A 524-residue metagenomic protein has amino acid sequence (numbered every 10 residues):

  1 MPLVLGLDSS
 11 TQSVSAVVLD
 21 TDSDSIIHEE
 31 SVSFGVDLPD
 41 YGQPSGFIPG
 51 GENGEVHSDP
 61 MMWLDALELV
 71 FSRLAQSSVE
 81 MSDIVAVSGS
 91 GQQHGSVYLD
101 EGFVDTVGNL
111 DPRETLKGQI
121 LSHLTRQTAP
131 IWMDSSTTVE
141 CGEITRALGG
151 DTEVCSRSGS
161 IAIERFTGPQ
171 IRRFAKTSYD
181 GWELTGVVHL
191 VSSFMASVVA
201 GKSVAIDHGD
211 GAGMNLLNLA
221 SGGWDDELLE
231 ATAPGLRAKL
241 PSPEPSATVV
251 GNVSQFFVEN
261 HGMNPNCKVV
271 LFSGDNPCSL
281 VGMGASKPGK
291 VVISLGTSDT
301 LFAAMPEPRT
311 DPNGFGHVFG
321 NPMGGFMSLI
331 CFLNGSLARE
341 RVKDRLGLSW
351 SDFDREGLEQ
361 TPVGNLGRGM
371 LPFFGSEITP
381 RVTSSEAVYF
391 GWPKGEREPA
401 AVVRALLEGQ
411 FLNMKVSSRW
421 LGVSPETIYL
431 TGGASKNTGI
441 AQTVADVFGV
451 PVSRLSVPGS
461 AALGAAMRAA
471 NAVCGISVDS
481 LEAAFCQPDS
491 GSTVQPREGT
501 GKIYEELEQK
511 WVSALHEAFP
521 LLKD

Functional and structural regions predicted by a protein language model:
M1-G118, V258-E259, M263-K268, A445-V452 (+1 more regions): N-terminal glycine/serine-rich phosphate-binding loop of ATP-dependent small-molecule kinases, especially carbohydrate
L5-L7, S15-V18, G54, T138 (+5 more regions): Active-site core segments that coordinate phosphate-bearing ligands/cofactors across diverse enzyme families
V32-F34, P245, P496: Active-site donor-binding loop signature of nucleotide-sugar glycosyltransferases
P44-I48, D207-H208, V382-T383: Short, flexible turn/loop "capping" segments at secondary-structure junctions
G54-E55, Q76-P130, S160-R165, A196-N218 (+1 more regions): Short beta-strand-loop/turn "lid" adjacent to the catalytic site in phosphate-handling enzymes
E80-D83, L236-K239, S424: Short loop/turn motifs at secondary-structure junctions
D134: Carbohydrate-associated surface elements
A233-P245: A conserved helix-loop-beta module that forms one wall/lid of the active-site cleft in ATP-utilizing catalytic domains
